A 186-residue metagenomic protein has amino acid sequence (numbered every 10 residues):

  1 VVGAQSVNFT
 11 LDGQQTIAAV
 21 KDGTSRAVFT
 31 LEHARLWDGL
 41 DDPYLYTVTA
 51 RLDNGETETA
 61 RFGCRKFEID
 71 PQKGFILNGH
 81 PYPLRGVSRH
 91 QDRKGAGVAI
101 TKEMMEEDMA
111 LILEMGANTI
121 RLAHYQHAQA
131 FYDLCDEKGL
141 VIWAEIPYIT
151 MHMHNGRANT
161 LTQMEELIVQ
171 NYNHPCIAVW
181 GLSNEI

Functional and structural regions predicted by a protein language model:
V1-L134, G139-I142, Q163, C176-V179: Secreted/periplasmic carbohydrate-active enzymes, especially glycoside hydrolases
L36, K102, H154-R157, Q170-N171: A generic helix-loop boundary/linker signal
R85, I149-E165, G181: Active-site-adjacent "subsite" loops/lids of carbohydrate-active enzymes
Q91-A96, T150-H154, I186: A short acidic, helix-capping loop that chelates divalent metal ions and anchors anionic groups
E106-D108, G156, L167: Short, intrinsically disordered/low-complexity patches at protein termini and at juxtamembrane boundaries
Q126-A128, Y148-T150, N184-I186: Solvent-exposed loop/turn segments at secondary-structure junctions within structured extracellular/periplasmic domains
M164-I186: Active-site groove signature of glycoside hydrolases
